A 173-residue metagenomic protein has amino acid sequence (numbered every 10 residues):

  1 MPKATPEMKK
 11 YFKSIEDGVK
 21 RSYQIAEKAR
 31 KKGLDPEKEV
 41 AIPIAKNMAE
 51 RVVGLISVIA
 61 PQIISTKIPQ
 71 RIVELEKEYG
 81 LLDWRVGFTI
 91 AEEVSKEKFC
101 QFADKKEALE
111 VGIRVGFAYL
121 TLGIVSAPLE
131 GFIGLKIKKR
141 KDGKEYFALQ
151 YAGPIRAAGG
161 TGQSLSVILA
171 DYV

Functional and structural regions predicted by a protein language model:
M1-V173: Extended, Lys/Arg-rich, non-catalytic nucleic-acid recognition/anchoring regions of very large nucleic-acid-interacting
